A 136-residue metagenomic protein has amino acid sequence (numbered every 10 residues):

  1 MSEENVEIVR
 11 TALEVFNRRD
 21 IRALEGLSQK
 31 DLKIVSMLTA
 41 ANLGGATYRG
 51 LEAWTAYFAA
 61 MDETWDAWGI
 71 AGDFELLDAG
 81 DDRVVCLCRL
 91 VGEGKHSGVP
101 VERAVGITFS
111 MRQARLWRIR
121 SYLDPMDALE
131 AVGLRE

Functional and structural regions predicted by a protein language model:
M1-E4, A59-E136: A beta-strand edge to alpha-helix "cap/lid" segment located at domain peripheries
M1-K30, E130-E136: Short, low-complexity N-terminal intrinsically disordered segments enriched in polar/charged residues
V9-A12, A23-E25, L32, G50 (+4 more regions): Hydrophobic pocket/interface hotspot
R22, Q29-D81: A solvent-exposed, acidic/Ser-Thr-rich amphipathic alpha-helical stretch
E25, T47, K95-G98: Alpha-helix N-cap/helix-start motif
